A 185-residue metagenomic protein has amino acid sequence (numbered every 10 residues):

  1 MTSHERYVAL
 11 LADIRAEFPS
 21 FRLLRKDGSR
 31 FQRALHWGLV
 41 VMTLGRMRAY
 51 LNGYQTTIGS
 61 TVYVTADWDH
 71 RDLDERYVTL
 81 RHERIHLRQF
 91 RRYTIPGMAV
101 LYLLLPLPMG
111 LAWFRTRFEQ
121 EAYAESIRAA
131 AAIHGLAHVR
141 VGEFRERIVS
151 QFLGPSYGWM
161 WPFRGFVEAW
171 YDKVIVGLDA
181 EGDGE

Functional and structural regions predicted by a protein language model:
M1-V62: Auxiliary, metal-adjacent structural segments of Zn-dependent hydrolase domains
H4-Y7, L11-R15, G97-E185: Metalloprotease/metallohydrolase-associated module, dominated by Zn2+-dependent proteases
G53, E75, T79, A112-F114: A generic hydrophobic-helix recognition signal that picks specific residues within alpha-helical hydrophobic
T61-L80: Short pre-active-site segment immediately N-terminal to the catalytic Zn-binding motif
A66-D67, Y93, R128: Membrane-embedded catalytic scaffold of the fatty acid hydroxylase/desaturase
R76, L80-E83, Q89, F118: Amphipathic alpha-helical interface surfaces
E83-L101: Catalytic Zn2+-binding segment of zinc metalloproteases
